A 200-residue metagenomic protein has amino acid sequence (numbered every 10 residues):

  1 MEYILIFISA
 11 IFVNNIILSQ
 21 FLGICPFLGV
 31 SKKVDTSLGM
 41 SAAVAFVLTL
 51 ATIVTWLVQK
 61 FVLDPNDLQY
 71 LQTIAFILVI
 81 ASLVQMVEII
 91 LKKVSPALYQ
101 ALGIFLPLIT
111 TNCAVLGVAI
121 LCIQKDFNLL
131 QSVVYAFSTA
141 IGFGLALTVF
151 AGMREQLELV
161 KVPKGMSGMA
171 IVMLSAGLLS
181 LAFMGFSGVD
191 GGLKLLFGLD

Functional and structural regions predicted by a protein language model:
M1-L5, L57-Y70, I120-Q131: Helix-coil boundary and interhelical linker segments in multi-pass alpha-helical membrane proteins
E2, A182-D200: Juxtamembrane boundary at the C-terminal end of a transmembrane helix
Y3-L18, N66-S82, V134-A146: Structural signature of hydrophobic alpha-helical transmembrane segments
I6, V13, V44, T49 (+5 more regions): Hydrophobic core segments of alpha-helical transmembrane domains in multi-pass membrane transport and ion-translocation
F21-G29, E88-V94, I104-L106, C113-D126: Generic transmembrane alpha-helix signature in multi-pass membrane proteins, especially transporters/channels
L22-T36, V84-L98, F150-K161: C-terminal ends of transmembrane helices
D35-F46, Y70-F76, L98-I109, P163-A170: Cytoplasmic-side transmembrane-helix entry/capping segments in multi-pass membrane proteins
K60-G103: Ordered, amphipathic secondary-structure segments that act as subunit-interaction surfaces in large macromolecular
